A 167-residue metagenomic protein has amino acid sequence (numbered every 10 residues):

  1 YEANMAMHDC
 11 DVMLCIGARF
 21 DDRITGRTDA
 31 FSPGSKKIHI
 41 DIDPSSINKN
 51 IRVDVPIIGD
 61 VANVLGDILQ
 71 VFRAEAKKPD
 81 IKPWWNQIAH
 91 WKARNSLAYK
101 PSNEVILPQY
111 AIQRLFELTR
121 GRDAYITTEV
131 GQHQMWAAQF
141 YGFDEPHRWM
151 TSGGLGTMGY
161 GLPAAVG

Functional and structural regions predicted by a protein language model:
Y1-Q87: Glycine-rich, acidic loop regions that bind phosphate or pyrophosphate groups
E2-D9, N63, D67-V71, Y110-L118 (+2 more regions): Alpha-helical scaffold segments in soluble metabolic enzymes
L14-R23, T119, L162-G167: Hydrophobic transmembrane alpha-helix bundles
Q87-A165: Active-site diphosphate/adenylate-binding microenvironment
